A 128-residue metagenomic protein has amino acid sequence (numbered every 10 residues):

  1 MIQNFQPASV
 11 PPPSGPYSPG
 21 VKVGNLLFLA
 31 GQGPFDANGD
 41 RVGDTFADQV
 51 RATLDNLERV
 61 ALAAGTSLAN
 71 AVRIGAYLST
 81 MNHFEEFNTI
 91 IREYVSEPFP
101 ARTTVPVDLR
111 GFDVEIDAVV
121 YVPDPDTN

Functional and structural regions predicted by a protein language model:
M1-D55, R59-R73, L78-N128: N-terminal presequence-like segments and the immediate start of the first folded domain
